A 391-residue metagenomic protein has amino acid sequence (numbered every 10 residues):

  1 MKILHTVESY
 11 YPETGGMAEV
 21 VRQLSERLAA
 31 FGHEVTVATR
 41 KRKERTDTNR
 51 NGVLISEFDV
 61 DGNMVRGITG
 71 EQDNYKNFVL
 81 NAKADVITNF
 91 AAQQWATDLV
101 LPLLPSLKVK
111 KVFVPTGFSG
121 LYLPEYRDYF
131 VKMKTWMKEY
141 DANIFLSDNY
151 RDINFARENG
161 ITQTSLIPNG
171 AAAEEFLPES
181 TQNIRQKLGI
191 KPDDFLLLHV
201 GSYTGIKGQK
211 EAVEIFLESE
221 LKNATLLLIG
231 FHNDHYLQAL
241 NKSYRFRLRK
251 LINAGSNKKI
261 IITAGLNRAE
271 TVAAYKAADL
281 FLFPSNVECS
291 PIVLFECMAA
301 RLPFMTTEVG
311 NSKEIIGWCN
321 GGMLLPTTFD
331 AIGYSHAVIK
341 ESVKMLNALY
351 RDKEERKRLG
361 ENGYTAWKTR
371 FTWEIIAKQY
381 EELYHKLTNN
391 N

Functional and structural regions predicted by a protein language model:
L4, I144, K191-K207, V213-F216 (+1 more regions): Conserved donor-binding/catalytic core segment of Leloir-type glycosyltransferases
E13, M64-V65, A92-A96, V109-Y126 (+1 more regions): A short, histidine- and acid-enriched strand-loop-helix "catalytic/donor-clamping" loop that lines the nucleotide-sugar
T39-K43, A171, V200, T225-F246: Glycosyltransferase donor-sugar binding loop
W136-F176, T181, S243: A short, active-site helix/loop in glycosyltransferases that binds the activated sugar's phosphate group
L240-A269: Nucleotide-activated donor-binding/catalytic signature segment of Leloir-type glycosyltransferases, i.e., the conserved
G265-L266, A273-A278: Short alpha-helical donor nucleotide-sugar binding micro-motif in glycosyltransferases
N286: Aromatic "clamp/platform" in nucleotide-sugar-dependent glycosyltransferases that forms part of the donor/acceptor
P303-T306, I316, M323: Short hydrophobic beta-strand element within catalytic cores of glycosyltransferases and related nucleotide-activated
